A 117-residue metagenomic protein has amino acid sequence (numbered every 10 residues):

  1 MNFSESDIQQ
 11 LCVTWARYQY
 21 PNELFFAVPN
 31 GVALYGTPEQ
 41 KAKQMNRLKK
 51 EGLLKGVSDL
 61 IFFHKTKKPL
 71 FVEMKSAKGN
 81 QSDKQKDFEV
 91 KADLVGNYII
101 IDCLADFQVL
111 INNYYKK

Functional and structural regions predicted by a protein language model:
M1-K117: Catalytic phosphate/metal-binding cores of nucleic-acid and nucleotide-processing enzymes, i.e., regions that mediate
